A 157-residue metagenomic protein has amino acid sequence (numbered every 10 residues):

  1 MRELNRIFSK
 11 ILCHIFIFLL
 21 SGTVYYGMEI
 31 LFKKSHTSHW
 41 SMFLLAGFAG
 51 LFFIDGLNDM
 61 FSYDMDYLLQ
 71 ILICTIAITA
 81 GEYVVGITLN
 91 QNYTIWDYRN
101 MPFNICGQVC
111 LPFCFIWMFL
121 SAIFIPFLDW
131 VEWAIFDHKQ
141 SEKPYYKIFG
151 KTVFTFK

Functional and structural regions predicted by a protein language model:
M1-K157: Aromatic-rich, lipid-facing transmembrane alpha helices and their immediate juxtamembrane interface loops in integral
